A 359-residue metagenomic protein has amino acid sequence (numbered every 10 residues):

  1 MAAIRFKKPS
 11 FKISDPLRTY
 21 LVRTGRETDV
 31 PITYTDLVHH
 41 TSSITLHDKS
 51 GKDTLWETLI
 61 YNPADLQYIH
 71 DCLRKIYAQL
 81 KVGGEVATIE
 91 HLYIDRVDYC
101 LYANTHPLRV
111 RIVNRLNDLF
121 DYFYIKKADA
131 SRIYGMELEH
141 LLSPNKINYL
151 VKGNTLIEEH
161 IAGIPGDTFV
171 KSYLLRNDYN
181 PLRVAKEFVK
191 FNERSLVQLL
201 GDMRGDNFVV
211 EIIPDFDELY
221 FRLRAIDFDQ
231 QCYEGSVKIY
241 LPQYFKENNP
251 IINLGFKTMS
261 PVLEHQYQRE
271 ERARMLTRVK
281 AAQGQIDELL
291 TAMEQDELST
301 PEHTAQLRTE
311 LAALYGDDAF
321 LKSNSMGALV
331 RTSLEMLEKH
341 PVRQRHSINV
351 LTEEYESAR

Functional and structural regions predicted by a protein language model:
M1-G83, H303-R359: Regulatory N- and C-terminal appendages and interdomain linkers associated with kinase/kinase-like NTP transferase
A2-A3, K7-K12, C100, R115-L116 (+3 more regions): A general structural signal for short secondary-structure junctions and capping/turn motifs
S14-D29, A78-L92, E137-P144, K238 (+2 more regions): Short charge-dense sequence patches
D29, T33, L37, T41-I44 (+1 more regions): Conserved ATP-binding subdomain of kinase catalytic cores across diverse folds
H140-S143, N154-E159, F188-F191, I239-L241 (+1 more regions): Short C-terminal domain-edge/linker segments immediately following a structured domain
F169-L175: AlphaC helix of the protein kinase catalytic domain
R176-V237: Conserved kinase catalytic-core segment
D217-R359: C-terminal catalytic region of ATP-dependent kinase domains
